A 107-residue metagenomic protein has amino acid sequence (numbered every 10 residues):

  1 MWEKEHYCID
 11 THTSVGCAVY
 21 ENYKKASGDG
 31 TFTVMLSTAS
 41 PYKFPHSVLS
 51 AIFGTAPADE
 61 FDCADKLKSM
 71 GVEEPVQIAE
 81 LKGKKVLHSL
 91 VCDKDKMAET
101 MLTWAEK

Functional and structural regions predicted by a protein language model:
M1-K107: PLP-dependent amino-acid enzyme catalytic core
